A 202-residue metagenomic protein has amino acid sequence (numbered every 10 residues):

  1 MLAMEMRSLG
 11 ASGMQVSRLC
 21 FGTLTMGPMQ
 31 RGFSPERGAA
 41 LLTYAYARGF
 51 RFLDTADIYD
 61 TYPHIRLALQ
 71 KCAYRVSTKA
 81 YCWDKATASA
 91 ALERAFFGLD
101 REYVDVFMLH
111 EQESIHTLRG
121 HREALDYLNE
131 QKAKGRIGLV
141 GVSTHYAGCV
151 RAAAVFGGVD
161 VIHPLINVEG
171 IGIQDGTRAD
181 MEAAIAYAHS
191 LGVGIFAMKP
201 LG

Functional and structural regions predicted by a protein language model:
M1-Y74: N-terminal binding-site loop/beta-alpha segment at the start of enzyme catalytic domains that lines or forms
M6, T61, Q112-G202: Beta/alpha (TIM)-barrel catalytic core signal, keyed to glycine-rich beta->alpha loops juxtaposed to Asp/Glu that bind
L9, F21, L53, V76 (+4 more regions): Conserved, mostly hydrophobic/aromatic
G10-Q15, I65-A73, E93-E102, A153-G157 (+1 more regions): Acidic (Asp/Glu)-rich catalytic clusters
G32-A45, K85-D100, T144-A153: Short, acidic/polar
F50, R101-V104, I137, V159: A structural motif
Y74-A86, F107-Q112: A short, structured active-site edge motif that brings together acidic residues
F96-H116: Active-site groove signature of glycoside hydrolases
